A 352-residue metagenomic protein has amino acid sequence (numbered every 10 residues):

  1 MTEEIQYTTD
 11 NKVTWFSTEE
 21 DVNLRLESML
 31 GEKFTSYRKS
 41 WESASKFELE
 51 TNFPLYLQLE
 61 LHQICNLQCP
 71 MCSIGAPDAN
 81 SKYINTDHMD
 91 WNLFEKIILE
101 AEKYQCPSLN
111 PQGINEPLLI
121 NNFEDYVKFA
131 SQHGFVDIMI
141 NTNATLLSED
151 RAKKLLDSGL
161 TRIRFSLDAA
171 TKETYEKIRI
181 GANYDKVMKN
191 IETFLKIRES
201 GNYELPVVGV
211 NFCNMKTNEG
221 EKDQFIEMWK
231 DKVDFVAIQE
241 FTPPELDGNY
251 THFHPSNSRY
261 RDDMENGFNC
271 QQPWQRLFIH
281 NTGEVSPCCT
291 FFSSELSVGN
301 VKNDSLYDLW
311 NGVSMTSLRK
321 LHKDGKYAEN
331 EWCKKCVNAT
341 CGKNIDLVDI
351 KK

Functional and structural regions predicted by a protein language model:
T2-F16, K196-V207, W229-F268, E284-S286 (+1 more regions): C-terminal accessory region of radical SAM enzymes
T2-R162, E173, K177, G181-K189 (+1 more regions): Conserved alpha-helical substructure of the radical SAM core
E60, Y104-Q112, S131-N141, L146 (+3 more regions): Conserved C-terminal portion of the radical SAM core fold that forms the substrate/S-adenosylmethionine-binding
I64, Q68, N269, W332: The −1 position to Zn-ligating cysteines in a subset of zinc-ribbon hairpins
Q68, N281-E284: Residue-level recognition of short loop/turn positions
P70-M71, F123, R151-A152, K177 (+3 more regions): Short aromatic-enriched loop/helix-cap "lid" or pocket-rim segments at secondary-structure transitions that line
L119, S148, M215-E219, S294 (+1 more regions): Alpha-helix N-cap/loop-to-helix initiation residues
Q271-P273: Short, small/polar residue-rich loop motifs at catalytic or cofactor-binding pockets
